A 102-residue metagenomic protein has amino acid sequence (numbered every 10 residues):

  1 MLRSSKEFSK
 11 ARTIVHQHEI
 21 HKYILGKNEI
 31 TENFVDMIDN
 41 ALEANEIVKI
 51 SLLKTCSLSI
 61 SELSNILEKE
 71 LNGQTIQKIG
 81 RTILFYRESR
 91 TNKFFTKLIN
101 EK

Functional and structural regions predicted by a protein language model:
M1-K102: Positively charged, polar, low-complexity stretches
